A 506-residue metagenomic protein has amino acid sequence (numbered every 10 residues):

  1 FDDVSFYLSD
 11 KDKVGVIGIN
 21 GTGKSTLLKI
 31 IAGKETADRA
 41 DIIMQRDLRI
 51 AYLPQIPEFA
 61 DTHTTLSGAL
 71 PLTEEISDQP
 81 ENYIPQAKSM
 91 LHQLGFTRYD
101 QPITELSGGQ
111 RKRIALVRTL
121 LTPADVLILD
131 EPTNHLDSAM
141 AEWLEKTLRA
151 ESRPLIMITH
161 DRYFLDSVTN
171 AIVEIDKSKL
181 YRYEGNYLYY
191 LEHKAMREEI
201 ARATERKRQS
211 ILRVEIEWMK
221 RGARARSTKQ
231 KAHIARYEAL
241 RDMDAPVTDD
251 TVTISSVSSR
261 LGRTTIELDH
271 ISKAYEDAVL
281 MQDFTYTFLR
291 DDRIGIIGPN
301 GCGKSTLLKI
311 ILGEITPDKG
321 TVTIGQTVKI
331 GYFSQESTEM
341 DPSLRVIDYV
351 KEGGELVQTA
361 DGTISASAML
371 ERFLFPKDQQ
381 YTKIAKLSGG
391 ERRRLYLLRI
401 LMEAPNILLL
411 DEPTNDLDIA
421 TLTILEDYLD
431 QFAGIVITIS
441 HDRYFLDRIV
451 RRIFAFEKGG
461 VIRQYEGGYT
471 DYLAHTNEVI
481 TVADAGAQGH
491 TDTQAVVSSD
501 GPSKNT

Functional and structural regions predicted by a protein language model:
F1-E205, D250, I254-T506: ABC ATP-binding cassette signature C-motif
H193-R226, Q230-R236, L240-V247: Intracellular alpha-helical coupling/juxtamembrane segments of multi-pass membrane proteins
